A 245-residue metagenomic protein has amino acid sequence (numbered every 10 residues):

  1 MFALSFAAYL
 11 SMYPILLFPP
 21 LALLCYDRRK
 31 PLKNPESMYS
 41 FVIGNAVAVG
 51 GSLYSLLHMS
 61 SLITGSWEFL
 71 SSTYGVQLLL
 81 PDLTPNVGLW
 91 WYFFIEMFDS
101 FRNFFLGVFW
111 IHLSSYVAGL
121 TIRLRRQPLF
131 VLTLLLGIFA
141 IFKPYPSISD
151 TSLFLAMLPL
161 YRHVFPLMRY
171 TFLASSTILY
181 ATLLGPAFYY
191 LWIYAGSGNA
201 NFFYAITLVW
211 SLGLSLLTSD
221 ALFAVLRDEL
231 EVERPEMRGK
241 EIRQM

Functional and structural regions predicted by a protein language model:
M1-E68, L106-M245: Multi-pass membrane glycosyltransferase architecture that uses lipid-linked
L57-W91: Extracytoplasmic catalytic-loop and juxtamembrane helix elements of membrane-embedded, polyprenol/dolichol-linked
G75-L80, R102-F105, F139-F142: Active-site rim elements
N86-F94, F188-W192: Membrane-proximal N-terminal segments immediately preceding the first transmembrane helix
M97-F98: Membrane interfacial helix-start motif at the N-side
